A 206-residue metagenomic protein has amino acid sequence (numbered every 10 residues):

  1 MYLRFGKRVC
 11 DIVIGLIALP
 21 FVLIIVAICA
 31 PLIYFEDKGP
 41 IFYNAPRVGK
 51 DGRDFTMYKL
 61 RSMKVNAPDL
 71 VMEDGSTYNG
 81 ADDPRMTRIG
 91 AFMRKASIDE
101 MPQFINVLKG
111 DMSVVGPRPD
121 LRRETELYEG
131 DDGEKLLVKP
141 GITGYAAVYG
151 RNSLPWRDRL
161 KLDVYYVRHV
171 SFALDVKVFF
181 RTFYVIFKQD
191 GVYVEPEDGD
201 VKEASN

Functional and structural regions predicted by a protein language model:
M1-N66, F172, K177-N206: A hydrophobic, helix-centered structural microdomain
G15, A30, Y43, T87-A91 (+2 more regions): Positions in alpha-helical segments
I41-R85, T143-K161: Short, glycine-rich, amphipathic interfacial segments at transmembrane boundaries or analogous
M63, N79-K139, F179-T182: A short, structured surface patch at a secondary-structure boundary
P68-V71, G116, G191: Short amphipathic alpha-helical interaction/hinge segments
V164-V167: Acyl-group handling in specialized metabolite and lipid biosynthesis
